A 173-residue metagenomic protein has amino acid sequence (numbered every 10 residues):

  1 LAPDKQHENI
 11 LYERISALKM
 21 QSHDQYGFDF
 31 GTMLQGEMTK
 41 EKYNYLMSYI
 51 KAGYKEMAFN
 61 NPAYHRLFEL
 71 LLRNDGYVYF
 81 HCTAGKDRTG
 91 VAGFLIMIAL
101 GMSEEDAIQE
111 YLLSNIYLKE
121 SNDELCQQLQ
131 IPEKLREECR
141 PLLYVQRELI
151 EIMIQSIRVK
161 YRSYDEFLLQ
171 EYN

Functional and structural regions predicted by a protein language model:
L1-Y79, V91-N173: Cys-dependent protein tyrosine phosphatase-like superfamily
A84, R88-T89: Ser/Thr-glycine-rich phosphate-binding loops at phosphate-binding pockets of nucleotides, nucleotide cofactors
